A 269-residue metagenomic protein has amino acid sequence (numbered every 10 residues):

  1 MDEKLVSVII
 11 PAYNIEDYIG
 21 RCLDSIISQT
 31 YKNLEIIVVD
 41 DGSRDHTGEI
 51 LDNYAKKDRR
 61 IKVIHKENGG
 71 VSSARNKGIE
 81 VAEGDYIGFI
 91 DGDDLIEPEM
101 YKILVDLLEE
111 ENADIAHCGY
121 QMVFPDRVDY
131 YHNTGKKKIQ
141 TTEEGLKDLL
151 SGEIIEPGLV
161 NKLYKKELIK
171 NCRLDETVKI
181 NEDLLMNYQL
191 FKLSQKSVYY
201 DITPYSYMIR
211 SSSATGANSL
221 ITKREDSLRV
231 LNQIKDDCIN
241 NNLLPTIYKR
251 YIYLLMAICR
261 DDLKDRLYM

Functional and structural regions predicted by a protein language model:
M1-I27: N-proximal low-complexity "stem/linker" segments adjacent to membrane-targeting elements
E3-V6, I27-V38, H46, D58-K62: Short loop->beta transition adjacent to catalytic acidic/histidine clusters or analogous donor-positioning motifs
G20-D24, G48-D52, G84, E97-E109 (+1 more regions): Short alpha-helix within the catalytic core of nucleotide-sugar-dependent glycosyltransferases
S25, D40-E49, E67: A conserved acidic beta->alpha catalytic loop
K66-A82: Glycine-rich, basic loop-to-helix element that forms the pyrophosphate-binding segment of sugar-nucleotide handling
V71, G92-Y200, Y205-T222: Donor-binding/catalytic cores of nucleotide-activated saccharide and glycerol-phosphate transferases/polymerases
I87: Short aromatic/hydrophobic "clamp" motif used to bind/position activated sugar donors
M208-M269: C-terminal subregions of glycosyltransferases and related glycan-biosynthesis enzymes
